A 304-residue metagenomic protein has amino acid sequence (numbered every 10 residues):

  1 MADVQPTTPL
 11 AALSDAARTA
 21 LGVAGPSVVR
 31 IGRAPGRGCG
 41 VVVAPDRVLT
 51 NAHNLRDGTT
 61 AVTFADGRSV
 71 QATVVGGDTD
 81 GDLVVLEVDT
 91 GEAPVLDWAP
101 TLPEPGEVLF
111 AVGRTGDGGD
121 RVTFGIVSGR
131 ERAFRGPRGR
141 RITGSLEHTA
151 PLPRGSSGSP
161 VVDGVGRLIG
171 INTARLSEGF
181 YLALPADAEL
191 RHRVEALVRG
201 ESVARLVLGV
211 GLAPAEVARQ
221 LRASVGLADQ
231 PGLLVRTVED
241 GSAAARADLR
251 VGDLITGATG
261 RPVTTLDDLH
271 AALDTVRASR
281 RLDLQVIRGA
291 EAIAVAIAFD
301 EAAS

Functional and structural regions predicted by a protein language model:
M1-L21, T115, G164, L168-Q230 (+5 more regions): C-terminal cap/linker of serine protease catalytic domains
V4-P9, V28, R33-R121, L146 (+7 more regions): Conserved active-site neighborhood of the chymotrypsin/trypsin-like protease fold
G25-S27, V84-D97, R121-F180, L184-H192 (+1 more regions): Active-site region of chymotrypsin-like
R30, L49, F110, S128 (+4 more regions): Hydrophobic beta-strand signal
D46, G106-V112, V161, G166 (+2 more regions): A structural signal for short beta-strand/turn segments enriched in small hydrophobics and glycine
R47-L49, I169, A244-D267: Conserved PDZ fold ligand-binding element
V75-D82, G118, R130-L146, L197-V203 (+1 more regions): Gly/Ser-enriched beta-turn/beta-hairpin loop segments
S157-P160, E216-G226, E239-G257, A272: PDZ/PDZ-like domain micro-motif
